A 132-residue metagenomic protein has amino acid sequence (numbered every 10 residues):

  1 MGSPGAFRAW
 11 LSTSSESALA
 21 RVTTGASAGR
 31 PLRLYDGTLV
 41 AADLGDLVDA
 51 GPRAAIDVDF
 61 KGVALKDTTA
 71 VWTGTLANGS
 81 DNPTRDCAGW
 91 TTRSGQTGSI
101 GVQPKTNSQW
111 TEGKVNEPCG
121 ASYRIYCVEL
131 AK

Functional and structural regions predicted by a protein language model:
M1-K132: Secreted/extracellular ectodomain signature
